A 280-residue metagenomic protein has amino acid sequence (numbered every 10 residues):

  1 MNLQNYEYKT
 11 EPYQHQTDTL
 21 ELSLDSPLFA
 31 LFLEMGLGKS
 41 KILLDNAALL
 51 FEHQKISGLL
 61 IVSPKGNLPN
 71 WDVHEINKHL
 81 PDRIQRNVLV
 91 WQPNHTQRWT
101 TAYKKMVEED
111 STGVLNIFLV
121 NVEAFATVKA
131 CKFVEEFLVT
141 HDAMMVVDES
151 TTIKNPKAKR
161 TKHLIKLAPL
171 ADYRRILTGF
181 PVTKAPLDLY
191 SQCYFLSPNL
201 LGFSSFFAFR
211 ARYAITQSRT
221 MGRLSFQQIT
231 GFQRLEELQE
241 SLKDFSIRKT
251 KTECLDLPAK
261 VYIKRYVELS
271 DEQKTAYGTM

Functional and structural regions predicted by a protein language model:
M1-F32: Conserved pre-motif I regulatory segment
P27-N46: Walker A/P-loop
S57-G58, K78, R83-V88, A143-M144 (+1 more regions): Conserved P-loop NTPase motor "coupling/switch" region that bridges the ATPase
G66, L89-T100, V122-T127, K154-K157: Conserved helicase motor
P69-S111: Conserved nucleic-acid-binding Ia/Ib motif block in the N-terminal RecA-like helicase ATPase lobe
R98-I117, V122-H141: Conserved helix/coil segment N-terminal to the catalytic DExD/H
D148-E149: Walker B catalytic acidic pair
D244, R248-M280: Inter-lobe connector of SF1/SF2 helicase motors
